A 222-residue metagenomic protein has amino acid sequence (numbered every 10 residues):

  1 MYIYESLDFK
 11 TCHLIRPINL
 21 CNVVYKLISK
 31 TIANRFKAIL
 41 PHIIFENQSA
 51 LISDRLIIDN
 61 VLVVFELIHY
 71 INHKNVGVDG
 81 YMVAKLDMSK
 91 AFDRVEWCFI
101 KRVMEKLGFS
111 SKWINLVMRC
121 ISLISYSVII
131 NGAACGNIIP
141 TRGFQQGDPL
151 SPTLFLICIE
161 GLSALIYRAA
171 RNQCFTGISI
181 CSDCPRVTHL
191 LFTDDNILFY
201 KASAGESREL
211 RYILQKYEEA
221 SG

Functional and structural regions predicted by a protein language model:
M1-G222: Nucleotidyl polymerases of mobile genetic elements and RNA viruses
